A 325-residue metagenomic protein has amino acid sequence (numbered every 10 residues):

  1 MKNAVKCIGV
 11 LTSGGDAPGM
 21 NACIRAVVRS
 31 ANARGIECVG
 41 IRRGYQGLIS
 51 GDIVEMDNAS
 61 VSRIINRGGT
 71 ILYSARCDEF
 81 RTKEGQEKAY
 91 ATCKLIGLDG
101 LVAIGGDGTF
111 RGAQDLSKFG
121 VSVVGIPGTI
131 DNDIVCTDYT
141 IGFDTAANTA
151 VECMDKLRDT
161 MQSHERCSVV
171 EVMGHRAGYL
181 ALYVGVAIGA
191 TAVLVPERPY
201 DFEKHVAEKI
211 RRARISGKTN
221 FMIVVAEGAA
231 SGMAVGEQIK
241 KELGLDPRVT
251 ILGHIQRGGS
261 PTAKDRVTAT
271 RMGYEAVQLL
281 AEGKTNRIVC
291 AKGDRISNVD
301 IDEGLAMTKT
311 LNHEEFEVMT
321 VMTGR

Functional and structural regions predicted by a protein language model:
M1-K2, L48-A103, T109, I141-N148 (+2 more regions): Glycine-rich oxoanion-binding loops at beta->alpha junctions
K2-I49: N-terminal phosphate-binding or glycine-rich loops at protein starts, especially the Walker A/P-loop of NTPases
S13-D16, I41-Q46, R76-C77, G106-G108 (+7 more regions): Short, ordered loop/turn segments at secondary-structure junctions
A22-V27, G108-V121, A181: Short Gly/Thr/Asp-enriched flexible loops that form oxyanion-binding sites at enzyme active sites
T92, A103-G105, D115, F143-D246 (+1 more regions): Accessory alpha-helical/coil subdomains and C-terminal extensions that flank or cap enzyme catalytic cores
C136-A147, S260-R266: Short beta-strand elements at the ligand-binding edges of bilobed clamshell
S231-A234, I239-R325: C-terminal non-catalytic interaction/assembly regions of soluble proteins
